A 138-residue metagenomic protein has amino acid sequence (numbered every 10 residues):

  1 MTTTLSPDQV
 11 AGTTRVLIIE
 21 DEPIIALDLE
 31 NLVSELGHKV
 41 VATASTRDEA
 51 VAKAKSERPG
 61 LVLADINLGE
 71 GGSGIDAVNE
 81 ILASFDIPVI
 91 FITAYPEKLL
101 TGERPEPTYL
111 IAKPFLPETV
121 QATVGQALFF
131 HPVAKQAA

Functional and structural regions predicted by a protein language model:
M1-L17, I24, T101, L116-A138: Non-catalytic signal-transmission and effector/linker regions of two-component phosphorelay proteins
E22-A42: Two-component/phosphorelay signaling modules centered on CheY-like receiver
E30, T43-L61: Acidic, metal-coordinating helix/loop segments flanking the phosphotransfer/catalytic sites of two-component signaling
T46, G72-D76: Acidic catalytic/metal-coordinating carboxylates
D65-I66: Active-site residues of response regulator receiver
I75-I87: Short amphipathic alpha-helix used as the core "switch/output" element in two-component signaling
I90-T93: Hydrophobic/aromatic residues positioned on beta-strands within the core alpha/beta folds
K113: A Lys-centered signature of the CheY-like receiver
